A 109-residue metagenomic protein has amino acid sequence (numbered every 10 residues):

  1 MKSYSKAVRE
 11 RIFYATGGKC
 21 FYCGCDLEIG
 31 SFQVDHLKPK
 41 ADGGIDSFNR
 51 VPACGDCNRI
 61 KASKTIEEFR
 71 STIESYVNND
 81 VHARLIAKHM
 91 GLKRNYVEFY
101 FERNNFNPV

Functional and structural regions predicted by a protein language model:
M1-A7, G24-L27, I45-V51, R59-V109: Extended charged
S3-F32, C54: Short cysteine-rich loop/turn motifs with clustered Cys
F13, G43-G44: Hydrophobic alpha-helical segments and their boundary regions
Q33-L37: Histidine-centered catalytic micro-motifs used for acid/base chemistry in nuclease and nucleotide-processing active
K40: Compact nucleic-acid interaction/catalytic patches
